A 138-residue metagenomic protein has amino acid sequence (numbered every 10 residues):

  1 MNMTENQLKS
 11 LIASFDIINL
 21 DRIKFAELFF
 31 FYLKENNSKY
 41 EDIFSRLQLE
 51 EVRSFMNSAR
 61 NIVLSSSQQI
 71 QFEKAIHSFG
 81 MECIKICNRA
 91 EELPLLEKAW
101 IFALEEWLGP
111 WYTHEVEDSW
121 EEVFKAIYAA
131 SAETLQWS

Functional and structural regions predicted by a protein language model:
M1-S138: Globin-like tetrapyrrole-binding proteins
